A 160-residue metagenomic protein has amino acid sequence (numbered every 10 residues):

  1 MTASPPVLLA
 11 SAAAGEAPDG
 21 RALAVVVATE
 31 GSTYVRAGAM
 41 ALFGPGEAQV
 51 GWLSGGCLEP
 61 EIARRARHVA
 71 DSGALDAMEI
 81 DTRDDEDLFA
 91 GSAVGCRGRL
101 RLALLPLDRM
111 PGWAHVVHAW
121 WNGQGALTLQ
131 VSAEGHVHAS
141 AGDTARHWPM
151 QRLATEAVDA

Functional and structural regions predicted by a protein language model:
M1-A160: Segments forming oxygen-rich coordination pockets for charged ligands
